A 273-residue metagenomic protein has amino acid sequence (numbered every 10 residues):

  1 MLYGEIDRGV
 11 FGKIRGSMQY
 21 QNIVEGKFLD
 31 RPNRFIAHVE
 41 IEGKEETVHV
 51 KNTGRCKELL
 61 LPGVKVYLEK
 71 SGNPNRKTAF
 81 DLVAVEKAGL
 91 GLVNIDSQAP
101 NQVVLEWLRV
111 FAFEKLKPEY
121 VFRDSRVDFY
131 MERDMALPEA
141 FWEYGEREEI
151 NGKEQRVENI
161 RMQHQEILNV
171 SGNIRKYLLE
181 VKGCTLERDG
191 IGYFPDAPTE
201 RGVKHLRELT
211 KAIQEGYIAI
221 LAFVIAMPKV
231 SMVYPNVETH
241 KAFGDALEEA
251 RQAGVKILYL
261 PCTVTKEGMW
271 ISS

Functional and structural regions predicted by a protein language model:
G16, M227-S273: Domain-level recognition of nuclease-like catalytic cores that cleave nucleotide substrates
G26, D128-G145, G152, N169-D196 (+1 more regions): Conserved catalytic cores of phosphodiester-cleaving nucleases, focusing on short active-site segments
D30, K70-N75: Short, charged beta-turn/beta-strand-edge "cap" motif at the junction between a beta-strand and an adjacent loop
R34-H38: Short aromatic-glycine-enriched beta-strand elements
E45-K57: Beta-strand/loop nucleic-acid-binding surfaces
R55-Y67: Short nucleic-acid-contacting surface segments enriched for D/E, G, S/T with interspersed K/R
K57, G89-P118, A136, W142 (+2 more regions): Acidic-basic catalytic patches of nuclease active cores, encompassing PD-(D/E)XK and other metal-cofactor nuclease
V181-G183, E187-E200, R207-T239: Nucleic-acid nuclease catalytic cores
